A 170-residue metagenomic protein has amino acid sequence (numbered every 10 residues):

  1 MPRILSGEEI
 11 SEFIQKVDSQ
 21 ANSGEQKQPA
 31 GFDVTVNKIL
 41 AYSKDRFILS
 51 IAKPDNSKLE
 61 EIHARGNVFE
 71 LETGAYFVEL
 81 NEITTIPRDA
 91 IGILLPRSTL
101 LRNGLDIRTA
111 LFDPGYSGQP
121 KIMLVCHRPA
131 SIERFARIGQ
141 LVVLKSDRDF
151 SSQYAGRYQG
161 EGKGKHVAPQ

Functional and structural regions predicted by a protein language model:
M1-Q170: DUTPase catalytic domain/fold
